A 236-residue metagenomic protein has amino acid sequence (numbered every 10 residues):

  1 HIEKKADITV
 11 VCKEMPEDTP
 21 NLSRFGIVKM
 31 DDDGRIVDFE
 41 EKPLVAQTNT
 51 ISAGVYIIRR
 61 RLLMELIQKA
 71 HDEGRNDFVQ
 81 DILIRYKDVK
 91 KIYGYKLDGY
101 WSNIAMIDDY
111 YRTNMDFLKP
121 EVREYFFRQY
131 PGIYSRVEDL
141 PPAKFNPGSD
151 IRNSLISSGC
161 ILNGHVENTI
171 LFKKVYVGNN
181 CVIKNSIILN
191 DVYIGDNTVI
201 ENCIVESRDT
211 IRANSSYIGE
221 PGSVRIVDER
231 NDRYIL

Functional and structural regions predicted by a protein language model:
I2-R61: Conserved core of the sugar-phosphate nucleotidyltransferase
I51, I67-K69: A short secondary-structure junction signal
R61, K69-L236: Left-handed beta-helix
M64: Conserved anion/nucleotide-ligand pocket segment
